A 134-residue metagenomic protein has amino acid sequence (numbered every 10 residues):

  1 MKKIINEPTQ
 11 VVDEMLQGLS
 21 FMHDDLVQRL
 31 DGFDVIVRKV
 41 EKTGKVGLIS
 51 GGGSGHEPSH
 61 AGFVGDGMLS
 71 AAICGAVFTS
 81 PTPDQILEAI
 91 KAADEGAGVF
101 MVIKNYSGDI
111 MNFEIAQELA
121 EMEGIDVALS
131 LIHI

Functional and structural regions predicted by a protein language model:
M1-L48: N-terminal amphipathic/basic leader segments beginning at the initiator methionine
V27-Q28, K39-T43, I49, A61 (+2 more regions): Solvent-exposed alpha-helices and their adjacent loops that cap or buttress functional pockets in soluble metabolic
D34-D66, I73: Glycine-rich, flexible N-terminal cofactor/catalytic loop recognition
K45-I49, A76, A97-M101, D126-A128: Structural motif
G53-P58, K104-F113: Gly/Ser/Thr-rich loops at beta-strand to alpha-helix junctions that form or flank small-molecule/cofactor-binding
H56, H60-G96: Glycine-rich oxoanion-binding loops at beta->alpha junctions
I110-E123: Short Gly/Thr/Asp-enriched flexible loops that form oxyanion-binding sites at enzyme active sites
I132-I134: Conserved small/polar residues in nucleotide/adenosyl-binding loops
